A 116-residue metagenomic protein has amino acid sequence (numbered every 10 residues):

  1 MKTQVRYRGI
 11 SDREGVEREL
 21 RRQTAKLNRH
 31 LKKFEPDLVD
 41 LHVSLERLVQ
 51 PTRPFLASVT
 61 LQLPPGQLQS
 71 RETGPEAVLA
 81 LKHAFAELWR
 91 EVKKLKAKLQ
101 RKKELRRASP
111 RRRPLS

Functional and structural regions predicted by a protein language model:
M1-S116: N-terminal, polar/charged subdomain of small-to-medium soluble alpha/beta proteins
